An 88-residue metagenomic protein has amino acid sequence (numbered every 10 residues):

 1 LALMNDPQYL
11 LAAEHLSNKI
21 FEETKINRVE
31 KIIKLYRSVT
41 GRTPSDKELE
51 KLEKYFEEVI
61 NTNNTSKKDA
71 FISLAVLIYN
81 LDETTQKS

Functional and structural regions predicted by a protein language model:
L1-E30, K34, K67-S88: An acidic, gly/pro-interrupted, aromatic-rich
I32-I33, S45-E53: Short, well-structured alpha-helical segments
V39, E50-T62: Amphipathic alpha-helical segments that form the core helices of the histone-fold
K47-E48, N64-S66: Surface-exposed patches in mature extracellular/periplasmic domains of secreted proteins
